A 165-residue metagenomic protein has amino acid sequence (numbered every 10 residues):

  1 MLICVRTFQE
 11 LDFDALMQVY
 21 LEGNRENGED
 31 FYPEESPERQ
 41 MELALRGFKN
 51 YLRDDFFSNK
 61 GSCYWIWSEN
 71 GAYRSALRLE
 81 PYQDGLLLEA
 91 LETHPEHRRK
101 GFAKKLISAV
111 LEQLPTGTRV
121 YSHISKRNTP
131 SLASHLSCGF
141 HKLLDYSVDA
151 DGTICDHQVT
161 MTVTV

Functional and structural regions predicted by a protein language model:
M1-Q18, E22, G28-F31, V163-V165: Conserved N-terminal entry element of GNAT/NAT acetyltransferase domains
E10, L21-E89, H94-P95, I107: Acetyl-CoA-dependent GNAT
L88, E112-L114: Aromatic (often tryptophan-rich) hydrophobic motifs at membrane interfaces
A90-R99, I124-R127: A short, internal acetyl-CoA/4′-phosphopantetheine-binding micro-motif in the GNAT/acyltransferase core
T93, R99-E112, A133, S137: Conserved acetyl-CoA-binding loop-helix of GNAT-fold acetyltransferases
K104, K126-D145: Conserved active-site alpha-helix within GNAT-family acetyltransferase domains
L114-K126: Conserved GNAT acetyl-CoA-binding A-motif
Y121-I124, H141-V159: Conserved catalytic-core motifs of GNAT/GCN5-like acyltransferases
